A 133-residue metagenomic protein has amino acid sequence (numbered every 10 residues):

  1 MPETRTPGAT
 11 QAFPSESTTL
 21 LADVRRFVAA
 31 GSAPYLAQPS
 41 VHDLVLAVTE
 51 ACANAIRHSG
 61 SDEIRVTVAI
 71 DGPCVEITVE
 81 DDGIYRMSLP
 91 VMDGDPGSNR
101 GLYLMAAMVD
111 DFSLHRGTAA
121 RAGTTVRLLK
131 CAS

Functional and structural regions predicted by a protein language model:
M1-S17, A107-S133: Flexible, glycine-/charge-rich segments associated with ATP-binding catalytic modules
P2-R5, A29, G60: Two-component transmitter module helix at the DHp-CA junction of histidine kinases
A22-T49: Conserved short strand/loop->alpha-helix "switch" segment adjacent to the catalytic nucleotide/phosphoryl-transfer site
A55-S59: Short helix-loop "hinge" at the ATP-lid/N-box region of the Bergerat-fold HATPase_c
D62-A69: A conserved short beta-strand within the histidine kinase catalytic ATPase domain
T67, C74-T78, R127: Short, highly conserved beta-strand within the GHKL-type HATPase_c fold
D71-C74, A119-A120: Short strand-connecting beta-turns/loops that link adjacent beta-strands
E76-L102: Glycine-rich/acidic phosphate-handling loop/turn and adjacent ATP-lid/helix of nucleotide-binding kinase/ATPase domains
